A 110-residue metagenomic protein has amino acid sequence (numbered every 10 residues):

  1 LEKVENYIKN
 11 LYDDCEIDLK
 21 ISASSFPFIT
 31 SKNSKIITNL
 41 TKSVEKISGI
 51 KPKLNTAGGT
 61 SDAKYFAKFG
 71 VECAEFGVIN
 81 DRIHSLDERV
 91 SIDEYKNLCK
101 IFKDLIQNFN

Functional and structural regions predicted by a protein language model:
L1-N110: Metal-dependent amide/peptide-bond hydrolase catalytic core, centered on the "pita-bread" metallohydrolase fold
